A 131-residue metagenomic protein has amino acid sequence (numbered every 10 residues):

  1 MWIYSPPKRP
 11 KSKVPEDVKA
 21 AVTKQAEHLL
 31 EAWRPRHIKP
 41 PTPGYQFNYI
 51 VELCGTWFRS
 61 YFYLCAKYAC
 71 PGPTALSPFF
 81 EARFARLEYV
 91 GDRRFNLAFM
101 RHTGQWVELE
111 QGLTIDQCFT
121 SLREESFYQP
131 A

Functional and structural regions predicted by a protein language model:
W2-G72: Negatively charged, low-complexity tracts enriched in Asp/Glu with abundant Ser/Thr
E16, S77, Q105-E108: Short, charged/polar micro-motifs that form catalytic or ligand-binding hotspots
F62-F95: Short, conserved beta-strand/beta-arch hydrophobic-aromatic motifs that form part of recognition grooves or interface
R86-A131: Short, compact, well-ordered microdomains
